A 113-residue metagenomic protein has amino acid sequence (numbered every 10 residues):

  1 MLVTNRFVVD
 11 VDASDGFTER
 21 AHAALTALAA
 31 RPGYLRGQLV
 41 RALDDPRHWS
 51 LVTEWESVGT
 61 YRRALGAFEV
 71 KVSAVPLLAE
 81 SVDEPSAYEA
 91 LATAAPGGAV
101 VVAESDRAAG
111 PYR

Functional and structural regions predicted by a protein language model:
L2-F7: Active-site-flanking beta-strand signature of metal-NTP-handling nucleotidyl enzymes and homologous cyclase-like
V8-R20: Short, surface-exposed ligand-recognition loops at beta-strand->loop->(often short) alpha-helix junctions that present
D10-D12, A42-D44, E56-V58, A92: Short coil/turn motifs at secondary-structure junctions
S14-G16, P46-H48, T60-R62, A94: Intrinsically disordered, low-complexity acidic/polar segments
T26-L35, E54-Y88: An amphipathic, aromatic/His-enriched active-site/gating alpha helix that lines ligand/cofactor pockets
Q38-R47, S73-R113: Glycine-rich beta-strand-turn "strand-cap" elements at beta-sheet edges
